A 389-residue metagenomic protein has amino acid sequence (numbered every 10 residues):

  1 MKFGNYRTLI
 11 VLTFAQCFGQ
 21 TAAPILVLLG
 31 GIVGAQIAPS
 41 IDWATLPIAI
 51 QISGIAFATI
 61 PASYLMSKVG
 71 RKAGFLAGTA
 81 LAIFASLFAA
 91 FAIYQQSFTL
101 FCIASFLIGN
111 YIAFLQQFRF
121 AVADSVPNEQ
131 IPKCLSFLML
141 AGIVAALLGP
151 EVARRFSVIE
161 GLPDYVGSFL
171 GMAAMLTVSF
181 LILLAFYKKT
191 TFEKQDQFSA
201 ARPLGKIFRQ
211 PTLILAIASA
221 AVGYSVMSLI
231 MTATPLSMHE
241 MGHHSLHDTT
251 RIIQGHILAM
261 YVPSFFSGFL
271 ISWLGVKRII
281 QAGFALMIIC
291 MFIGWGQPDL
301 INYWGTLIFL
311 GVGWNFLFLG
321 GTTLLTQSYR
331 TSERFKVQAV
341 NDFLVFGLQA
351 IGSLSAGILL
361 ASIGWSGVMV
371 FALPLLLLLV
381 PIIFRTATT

Functional and structural regions predicted by a protein language model:
M1-Y6, K188-I217: Juxtamembrane intracellular "pre-TM" segments in multi-pass secondary transporters
L29-I41, T232-I252: Short amphipathic helix-loop junctions that connect adjacent transmembrane helices in Major Facilitator Superfamily/SLC
G30, I112-V126, F316-R330: Intracellular juxtamembrane helix-capping segments at the cytosolic ends of symmetry-related transmembrane helices
A58-R71, S157, V262-V276, L360: Helix-to-loop junctions at the C-terminal end of transmembrane segments in multipass secondary transporters
A80-Q95, L286-P298: C-terminal ends and interior cores of transmembrane alpha-helices in multi-pass membrane transporters/permeases
C102-L140: Cytoplasmic helix-loop-helix junction between adjacent transmembrane helices in 12-TM secondary transporters
K133-E151, L344-G352: Glycine-rich segments within core transmembrane alpha-helices of 12-TM secondary carriers
R154, A173-K194, I382-T386: C-terminal membrane-cytosol helix-exit motif in multi-pass small-molecule transporters
